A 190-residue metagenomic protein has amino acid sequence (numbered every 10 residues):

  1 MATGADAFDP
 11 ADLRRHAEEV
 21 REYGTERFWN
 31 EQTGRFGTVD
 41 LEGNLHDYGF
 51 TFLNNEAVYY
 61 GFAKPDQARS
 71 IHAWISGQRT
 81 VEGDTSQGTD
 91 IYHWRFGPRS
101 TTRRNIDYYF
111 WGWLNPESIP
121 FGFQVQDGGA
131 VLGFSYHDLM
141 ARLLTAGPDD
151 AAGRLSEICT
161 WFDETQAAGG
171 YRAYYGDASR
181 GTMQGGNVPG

Functional and structural regions predicted by a protein language model:
M1-E18, T25-G190: Active-site core of glycosidic bond-cleaving carbohydrate-active enzymes
